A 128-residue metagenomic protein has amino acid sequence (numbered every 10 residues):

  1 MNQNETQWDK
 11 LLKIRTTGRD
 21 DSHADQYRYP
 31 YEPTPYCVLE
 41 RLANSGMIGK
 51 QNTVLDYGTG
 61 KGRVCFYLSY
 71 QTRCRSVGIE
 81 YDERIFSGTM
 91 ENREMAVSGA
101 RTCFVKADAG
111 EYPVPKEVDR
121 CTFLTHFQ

Functional and structural regions predicted by a protein language model:
M1-G49: S-adenosyl-L-methionine
Q51-G60: Conserved class I S-adenosyl-L-methionine
G62-F66: Glycine-rich SAM-binding Motif I of class I
R75-E80: Conserved SAM-binding motif I beta-strand of class I
T89-M90: Conserved SAM-binding loop
G99-D108: Conserved SAM-binding strand-loop segment of SAM-dependent methyltransferases
E111-P115: Short conserved loop adjoining the S-adenosyl-L-methionine
D119-Q128: A short SAM/SAH-binding and catalytic strip from SAM-dependent methyltransferases
